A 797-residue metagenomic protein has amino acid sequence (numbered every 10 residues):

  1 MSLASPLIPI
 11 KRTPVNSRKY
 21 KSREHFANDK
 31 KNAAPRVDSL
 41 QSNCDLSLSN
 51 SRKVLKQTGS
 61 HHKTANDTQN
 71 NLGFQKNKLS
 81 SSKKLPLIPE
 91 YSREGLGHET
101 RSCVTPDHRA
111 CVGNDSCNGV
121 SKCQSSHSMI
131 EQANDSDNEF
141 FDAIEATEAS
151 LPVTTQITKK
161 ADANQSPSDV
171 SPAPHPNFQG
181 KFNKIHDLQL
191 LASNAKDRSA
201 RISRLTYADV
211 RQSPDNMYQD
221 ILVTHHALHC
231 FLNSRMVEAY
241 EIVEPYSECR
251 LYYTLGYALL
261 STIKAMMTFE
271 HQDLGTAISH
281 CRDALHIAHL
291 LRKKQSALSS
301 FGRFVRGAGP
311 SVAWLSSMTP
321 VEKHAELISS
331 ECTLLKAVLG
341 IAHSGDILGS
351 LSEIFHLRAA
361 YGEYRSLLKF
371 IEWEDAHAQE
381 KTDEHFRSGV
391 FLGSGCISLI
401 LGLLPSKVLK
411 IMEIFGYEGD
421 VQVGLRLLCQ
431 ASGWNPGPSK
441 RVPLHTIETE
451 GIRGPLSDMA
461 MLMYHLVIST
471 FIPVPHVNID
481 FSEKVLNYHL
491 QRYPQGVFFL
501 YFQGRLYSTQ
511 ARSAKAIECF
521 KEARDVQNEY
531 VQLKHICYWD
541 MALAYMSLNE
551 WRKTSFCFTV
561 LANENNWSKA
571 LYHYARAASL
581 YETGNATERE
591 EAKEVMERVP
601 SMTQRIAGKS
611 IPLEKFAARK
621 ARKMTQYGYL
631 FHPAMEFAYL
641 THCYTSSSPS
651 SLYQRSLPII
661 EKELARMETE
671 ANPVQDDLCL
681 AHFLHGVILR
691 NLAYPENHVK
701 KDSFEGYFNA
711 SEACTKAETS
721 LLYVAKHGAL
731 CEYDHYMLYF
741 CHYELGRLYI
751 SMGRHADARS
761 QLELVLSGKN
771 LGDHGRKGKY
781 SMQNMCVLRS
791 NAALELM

Functional and structural regions predicted by a protein language model:
M1-S203: Fungal intrinsically disordered, low-complexity serine/threonine- and proline-rich regulatory regions
V210-S213, E244-L251, I414-E418, I447 (+7 more regions): Solenoid-like repeat scaffolds
N216-L222, Y493-L500, Y530-Y538, N566-L571 (+3 more regions): Generic helix N-cap/helix-start motif at coil->alpha-helix transitions
N216-V223, E238, Y257-Q491, T509 (+10 more regions): Short coil/linker segments at helix-helix boundaries
M217, E248-C249, Y253-L255, P320 (+11 more regions): Residue signature of alpha-solenoid helical repeat architecture, marking inter-repeat boundaries and helix-start
L251-G256, A288-S299, D375-A376, S439-R441 (+6 more regions): Boundary/linker segments of alpha-helical solenoid repeat arrays
G451-G454, H573, A578, E582-H742 (+1 more regions): Eukaryotic alpha-helical solenoid repeat scaffolds
